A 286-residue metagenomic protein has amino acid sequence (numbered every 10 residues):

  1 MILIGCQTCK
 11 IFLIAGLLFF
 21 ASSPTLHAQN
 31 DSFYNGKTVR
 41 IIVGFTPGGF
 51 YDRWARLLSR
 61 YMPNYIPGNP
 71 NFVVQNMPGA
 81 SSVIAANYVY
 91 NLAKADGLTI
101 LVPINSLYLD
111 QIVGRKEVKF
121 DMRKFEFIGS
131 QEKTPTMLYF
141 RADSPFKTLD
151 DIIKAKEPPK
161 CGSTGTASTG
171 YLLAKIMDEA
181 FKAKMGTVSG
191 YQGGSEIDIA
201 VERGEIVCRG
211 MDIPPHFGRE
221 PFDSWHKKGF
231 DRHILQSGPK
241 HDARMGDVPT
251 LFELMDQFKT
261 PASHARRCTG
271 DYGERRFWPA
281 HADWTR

Functional and structural regions predicted by a protein language model:
K10-A21: Bacterial N-terminal signal peptides
P24-A28: Sec/Tat signal peptide C-region and signal peptidase I cleavage site
K37-T46, F72-V74, I100, P158-S163: Short, well-ordered beta-strand elements
I41-A55, G79-S81, G162-T169: Extracytoplasmic "Venus flytrap"
G48-G68, Y171-E179: Short, polar/charged alpha-helical segment
N64, Y88-T99, L107-E205, M255-C268 (+1 more regions): Hinge/capping helix and adjacent helix->loop/strand transition within the periplasmic-binding protein
N105-E117, Y171, K175-A180, R203 (+2 more regions): A ligand-binding cleft/hinge motif common to bilobed small-molecule-binding domains
